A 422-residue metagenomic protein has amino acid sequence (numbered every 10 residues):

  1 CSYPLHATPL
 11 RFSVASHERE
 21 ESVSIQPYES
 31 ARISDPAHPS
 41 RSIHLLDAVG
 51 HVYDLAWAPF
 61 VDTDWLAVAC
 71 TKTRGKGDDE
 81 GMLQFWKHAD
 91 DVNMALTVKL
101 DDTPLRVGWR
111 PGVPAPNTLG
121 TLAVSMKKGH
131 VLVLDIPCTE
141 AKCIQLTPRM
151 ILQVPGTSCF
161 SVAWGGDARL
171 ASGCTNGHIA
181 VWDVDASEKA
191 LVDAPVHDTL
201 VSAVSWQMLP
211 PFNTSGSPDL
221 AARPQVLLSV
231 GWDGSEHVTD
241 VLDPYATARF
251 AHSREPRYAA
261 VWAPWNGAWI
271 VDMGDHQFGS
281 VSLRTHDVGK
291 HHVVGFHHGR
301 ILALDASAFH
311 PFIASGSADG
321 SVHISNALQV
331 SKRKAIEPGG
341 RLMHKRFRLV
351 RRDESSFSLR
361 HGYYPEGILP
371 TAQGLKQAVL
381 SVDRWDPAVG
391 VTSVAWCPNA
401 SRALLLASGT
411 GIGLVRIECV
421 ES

Functional and structural regions predicted by a protein language model:
P9-D54, D79-Q84, G299, G320-H323 (+1 more regions): Terminal intrinsically disordered, low-complexity extensions flanking WD-repeat/beta-propeller proteins
H44-G81, T103: Beta-strand-rich domains and repeat architectures in extracellular enzymes and scaffolds, especially beta-propellers
L45-D47, T97-L100, I151-V154, D193-V196 (+3 more regions): Surface loop/turn motifs at the tips and blade-to-blade linkers of beta-strand repeat domains
G50-W57, D102-P114, V154-W164, D198-P218 (+3 more regions): Canonical WD40 repeat/beta-propeller blade segments in eukaryotic WD-repeat proteins
D62-A67, A115-A123, D167-A171, P211-L228 (+4 more regions): Structural hallmark of WD40 beta-propellers
C70-K72, D79, S125-K128, G173-N176 (+4 more regions): Conserved strand-to-loop turn within each blade of WD40 beta-propeller repeats
D79-F160: Eukaryotic helix-linker segments that join adjacent hydrophobic helices
K87-V92, K128-R149, D167, N176-P224 (+5 more regions): Per-blade loop-tip surfaces of WD-repeat and WD-like beta-propellers in eukaryotic adaptors/scaffolds
